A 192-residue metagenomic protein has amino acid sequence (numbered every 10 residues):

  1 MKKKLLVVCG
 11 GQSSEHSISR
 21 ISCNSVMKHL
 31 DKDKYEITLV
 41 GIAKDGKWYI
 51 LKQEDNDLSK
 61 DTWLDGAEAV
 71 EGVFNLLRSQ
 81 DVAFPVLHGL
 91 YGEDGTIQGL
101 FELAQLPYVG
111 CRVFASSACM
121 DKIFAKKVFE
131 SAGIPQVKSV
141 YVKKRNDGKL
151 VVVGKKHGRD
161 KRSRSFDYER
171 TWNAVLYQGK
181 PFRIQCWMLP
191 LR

Functional and structural regions predicted by a protein language model:
M1-F114, A118-M120, F124, K143-V151: ATP-binding N-terminal substructure of ATP-dependent carboxylate-amine bond-forming enzymes
K3-C9, S13, I21, L77 (+1 more regions): Active-site nucleotide/adenylate-binding loops and adjacent lid/helix of ATP-dependent enzymes
